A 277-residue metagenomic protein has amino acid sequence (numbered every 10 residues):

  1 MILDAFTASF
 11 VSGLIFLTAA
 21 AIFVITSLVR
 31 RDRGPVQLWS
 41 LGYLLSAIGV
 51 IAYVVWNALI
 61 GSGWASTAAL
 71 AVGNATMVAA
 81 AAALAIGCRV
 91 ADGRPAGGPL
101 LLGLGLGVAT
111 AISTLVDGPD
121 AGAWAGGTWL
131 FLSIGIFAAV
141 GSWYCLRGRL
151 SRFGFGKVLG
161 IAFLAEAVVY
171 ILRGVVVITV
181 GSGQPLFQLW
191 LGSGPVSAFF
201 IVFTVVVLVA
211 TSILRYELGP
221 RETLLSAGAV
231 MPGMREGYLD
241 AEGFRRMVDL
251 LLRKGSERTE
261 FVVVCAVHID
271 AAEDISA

Functional and structural regions predicted by a protein language model:
M1-F10, V54-A71, T114-T128, V175-V196: Membrane interfacial helix motifs at helix-loop boundaries and amphipathic/re-entrant anchors
A8-S62, A69-I86, P99-T114, A162-V177: Hydrophobic alpha-helical transmembrane segments of multi-pass membrane proteins
L14-I22, T76-L84, G135-G141, I201-I213: Hydrophobic cores of alpha-helical transmembrane segments in multi-pass inner/ER membrane proteins, independent
T26-G49, A123-A210: Alpha-helical transmembrane segments of multi-pass integral membrane proteins
A81, D92-R147: Membrane-proximal helix-loop-helix units in multi-pass membrane proteins
I86-R89, L146, I213: Membrane-water interface at transmembrane helix exits
E217-M231: Cytosolic signal-transmission helices at domain junctions
G228, G233-E236, E242-I275: Catalytic-site or vestigial catalytic-site microsegments of nucleotide-handling domains
